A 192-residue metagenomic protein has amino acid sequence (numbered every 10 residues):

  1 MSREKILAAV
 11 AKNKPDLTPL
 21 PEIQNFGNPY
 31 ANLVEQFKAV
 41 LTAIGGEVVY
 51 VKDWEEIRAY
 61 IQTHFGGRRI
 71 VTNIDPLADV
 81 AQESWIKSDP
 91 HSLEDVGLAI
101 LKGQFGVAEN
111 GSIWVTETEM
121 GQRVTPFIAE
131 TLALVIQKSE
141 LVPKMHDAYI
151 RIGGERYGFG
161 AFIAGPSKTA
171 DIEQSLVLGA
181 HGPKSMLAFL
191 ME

Functional and structural regions predicted by a protein language model:
M1-E192: The feature marks the mature, well-folded catalytic cores of soluble enzymes
